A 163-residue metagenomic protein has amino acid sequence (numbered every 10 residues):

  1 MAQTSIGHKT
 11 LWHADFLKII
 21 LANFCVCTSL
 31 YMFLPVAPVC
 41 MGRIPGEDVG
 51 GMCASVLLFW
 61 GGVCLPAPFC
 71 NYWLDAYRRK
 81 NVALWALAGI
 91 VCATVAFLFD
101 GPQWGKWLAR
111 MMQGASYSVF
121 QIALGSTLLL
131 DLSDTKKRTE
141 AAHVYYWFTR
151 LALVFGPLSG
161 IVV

Functional and structural regions predicted by a protein language model:
T10-W60: Helix-loop boundary and gating motifs at the non-cytosolic
G46, R78, F99-W104: Helix-breaking motifs and short loop linkers at transmembrane-helix boundaries and internal kinks in secondary membrane
W60-P68, L153-V154: Residue-level signature of mid-helix packing/kink "hotspots" within the transmembrane helices of 12-pass Major
P66-R78: Helix-to-loop junctions at the C-terminal end of transmembrane segments in multipass secondary transporters
N81-V95: Structural signature of the two symmetry-related core transmembrane helices
W104-M112: Paired small-residue
M111-W147: Cytoplasmic helix-loop-helix junction between adjacent transmembrane helices in 12-TM secondary transporters
A142-L158: Glycine-rich segments within core transmembrane alpha-helices of 12-TM secondary carriers
